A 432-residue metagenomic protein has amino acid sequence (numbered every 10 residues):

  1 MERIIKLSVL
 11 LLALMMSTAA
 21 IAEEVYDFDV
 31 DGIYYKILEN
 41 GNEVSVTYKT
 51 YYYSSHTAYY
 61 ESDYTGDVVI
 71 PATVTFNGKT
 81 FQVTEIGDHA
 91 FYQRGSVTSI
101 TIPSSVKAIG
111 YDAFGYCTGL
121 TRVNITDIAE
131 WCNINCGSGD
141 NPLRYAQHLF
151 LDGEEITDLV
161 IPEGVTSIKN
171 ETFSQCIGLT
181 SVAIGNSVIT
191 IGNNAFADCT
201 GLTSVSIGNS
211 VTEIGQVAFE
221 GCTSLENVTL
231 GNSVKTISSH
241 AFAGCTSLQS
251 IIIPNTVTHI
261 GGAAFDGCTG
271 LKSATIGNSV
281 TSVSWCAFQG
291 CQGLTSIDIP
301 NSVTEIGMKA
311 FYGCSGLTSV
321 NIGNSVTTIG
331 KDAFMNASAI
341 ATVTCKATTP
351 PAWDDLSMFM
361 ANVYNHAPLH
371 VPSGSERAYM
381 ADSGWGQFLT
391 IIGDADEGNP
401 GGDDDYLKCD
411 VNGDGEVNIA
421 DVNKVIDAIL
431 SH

Functional and structural regions predicted by a protein language model:
M1-V9: Bacterial N-terminal signal peptides that target proteins for export
S8-S17: Bacterial N-terminal signal peptides
T18-A22: Sec/Tat signal peptide C-region and signal peptidase I cleavage site
E24-Y35, I161, D404-G415: Disulfide-bonded cysteine-rich modules in secreted/extracellular proteins, activating on the conserved Cys frameworks
E39-N42, Y59, D63-E85, R94-A108 (+12 more regions): Structural signature of tandem-repeat unit edges
G87-A90, G110-A113, K169-T172, G192-A197 (+8 more regions): Consensus positions within tandem repeat domains that build extended binding/scaffold surfaces
E397-D405: Ser/Thr/Gly/Pro-rich low-complexity, disordered linker/stalk segments of secreted and cell-surface proteins
D405, V411-H432: Alpha-helical segments with a strong preference for the paired helices of cellulosomal dockerin domains
